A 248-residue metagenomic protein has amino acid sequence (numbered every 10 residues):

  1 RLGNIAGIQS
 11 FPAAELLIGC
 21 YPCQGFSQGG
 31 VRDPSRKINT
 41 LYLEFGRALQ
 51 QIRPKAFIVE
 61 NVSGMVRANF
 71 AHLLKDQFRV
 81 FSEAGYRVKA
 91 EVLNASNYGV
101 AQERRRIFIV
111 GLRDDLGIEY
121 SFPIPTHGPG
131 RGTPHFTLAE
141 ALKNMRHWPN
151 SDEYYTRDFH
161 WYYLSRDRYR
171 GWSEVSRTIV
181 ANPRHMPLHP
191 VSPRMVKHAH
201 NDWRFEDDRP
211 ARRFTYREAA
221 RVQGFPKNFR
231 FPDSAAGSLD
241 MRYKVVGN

Functional and structural regions predicted by a protein language model:
R1-A6: SAM cofactor-binding core of SAM-dependent methyltransferases, primarily the Rossmann-like beta-alpha-beta module
G7-L16, Y21-T178, N182: Class I S-adenosyl-L-methionine
N150-N248: C-terminal target-recognition/interaction regions appended to catalytic cores
